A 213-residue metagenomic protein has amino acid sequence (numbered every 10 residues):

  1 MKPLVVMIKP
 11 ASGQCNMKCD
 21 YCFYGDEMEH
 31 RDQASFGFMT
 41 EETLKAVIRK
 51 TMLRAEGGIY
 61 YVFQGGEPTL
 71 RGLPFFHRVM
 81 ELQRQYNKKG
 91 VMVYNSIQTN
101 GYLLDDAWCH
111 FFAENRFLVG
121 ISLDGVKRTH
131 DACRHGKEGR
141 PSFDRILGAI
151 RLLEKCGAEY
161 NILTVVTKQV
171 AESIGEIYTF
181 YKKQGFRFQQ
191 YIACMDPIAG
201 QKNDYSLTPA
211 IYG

Functional and structural regions predicted by a protein language model:
M1-T99, L103-H110, E114-R116: Conserved alpha-helical substructure of the radical SAM core
A11, G66-P68, N100-Y102, D124-V126 (+2 more regions): Active-site beta-loop-alpha junctions enriched in small/polar residues
M28-R31, L70-G72, K127-T129, V170-E172 (+1 more regions): Short catalytic/ligand-binding loop motif for oxyanion handling, primarily in non-cytosolic enzymes, centered on
Q33-F38, T129, R134-E138: Acidic/glycine-enriched edge-of-secondary-structure segments
Y61, N95-I97, V119, Y160-I162 (+1 more regions): Hydrophobic/aromatic residues located in beta-strands of well-ordered beta-sheets within soluble catalytic
D105-D106, E114, L123, G148-Y160: Active-site-proximal beta-alpha core segment in soluble small-molecule metabolic enzymes
C109-R128, F186-D196: Non-cysteine beta-strand/loop elements that form the S-adenosyl-L-methionine
C133-D144, R151-G213: Radical SAM enzyme [4Fe-4S]-AdoMet core and its adjacent flexible, acidic and glycine-rich loops/tails across
